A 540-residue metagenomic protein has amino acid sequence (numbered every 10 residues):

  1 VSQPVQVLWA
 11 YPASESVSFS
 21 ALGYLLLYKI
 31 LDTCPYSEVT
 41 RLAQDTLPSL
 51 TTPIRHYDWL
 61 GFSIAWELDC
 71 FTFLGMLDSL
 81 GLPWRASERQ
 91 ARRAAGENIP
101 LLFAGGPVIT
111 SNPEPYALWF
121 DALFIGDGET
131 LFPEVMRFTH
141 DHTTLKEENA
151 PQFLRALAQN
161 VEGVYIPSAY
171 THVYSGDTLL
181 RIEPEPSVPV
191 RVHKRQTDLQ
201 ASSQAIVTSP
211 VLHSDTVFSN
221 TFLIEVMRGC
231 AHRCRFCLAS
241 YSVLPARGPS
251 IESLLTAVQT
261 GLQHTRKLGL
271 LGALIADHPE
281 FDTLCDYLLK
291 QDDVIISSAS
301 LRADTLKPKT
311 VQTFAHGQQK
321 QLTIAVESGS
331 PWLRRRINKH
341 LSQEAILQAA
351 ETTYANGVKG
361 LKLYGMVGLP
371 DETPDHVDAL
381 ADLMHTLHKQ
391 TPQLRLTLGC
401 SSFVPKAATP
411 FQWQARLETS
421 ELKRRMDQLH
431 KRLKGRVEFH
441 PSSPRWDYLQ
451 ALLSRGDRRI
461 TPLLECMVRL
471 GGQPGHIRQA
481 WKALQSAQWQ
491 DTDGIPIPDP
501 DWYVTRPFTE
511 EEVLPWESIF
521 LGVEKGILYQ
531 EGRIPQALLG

Functional and structural regions predicted by a protein language model:
V1-C34: A short, flexible N-terminal coil/short beta segment enriched in small residues
V1-L8, S16, V173-L223: N-terminal [4Fe-4S]-dependent radical SAM core
W9, G435-G540: Radical SAM enzyme core and accessory elements
W9-A10, L255-T397, S401, P405: Conserved SAM/AdoMet-binding glycine-rich loop
Y24-L26, L77, A117-F120, T139-H140 (+7 more regions): Short secondary-structure boundary/capping segments
A43-P184, P410-D457, E465-R478: Glycine-rich beta-alpha loop elements in corrinoid/cobalamin-binding modules across cobalamin-dependent enzymes
P115, T171-V173, P279-F281, K309-T310 (+5 more regions): Flexible glycine/acidic-rich beta-alpha junction loops that bind and position SAM and/or redox cofactors in anaerobic
D215-S250: Canonical Radical SAM [4Fe-4S] cluster-binding loop centered on the CxxxCxxC motif and its immediate flanking residues
